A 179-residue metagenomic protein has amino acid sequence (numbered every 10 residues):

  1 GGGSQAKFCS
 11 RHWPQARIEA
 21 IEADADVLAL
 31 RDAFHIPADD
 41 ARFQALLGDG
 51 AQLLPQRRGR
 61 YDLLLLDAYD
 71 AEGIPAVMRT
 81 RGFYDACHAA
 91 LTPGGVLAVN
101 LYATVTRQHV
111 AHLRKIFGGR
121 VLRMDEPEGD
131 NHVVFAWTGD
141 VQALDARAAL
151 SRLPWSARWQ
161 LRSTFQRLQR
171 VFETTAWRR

Functional and structural regions predicted by a protein language model:
G1-A89, P93: The AdoMet/dcAdoMet-binding core of the Class I SAM-like
Q15-R17, D40-R42, G94, G118-R120 (+1 more regions): A generic structural signal for alpha->beta connector loops
A33, R60, H112, A136 (+1 more regions): Surface-exposed beta-strand edges and their flanking turn/coil or helix-capping segments
A33-H35, L54-R58, G82, L97-T106 (+3 more regions): Low-complexity, flexible helical/coil segments
R81-A143: C-terminal substrate-binding/active-site "lid" region of AdoMet-derived donor-dependent transferases
N131-R179: SAM/dcSAM-binding transferase cores
